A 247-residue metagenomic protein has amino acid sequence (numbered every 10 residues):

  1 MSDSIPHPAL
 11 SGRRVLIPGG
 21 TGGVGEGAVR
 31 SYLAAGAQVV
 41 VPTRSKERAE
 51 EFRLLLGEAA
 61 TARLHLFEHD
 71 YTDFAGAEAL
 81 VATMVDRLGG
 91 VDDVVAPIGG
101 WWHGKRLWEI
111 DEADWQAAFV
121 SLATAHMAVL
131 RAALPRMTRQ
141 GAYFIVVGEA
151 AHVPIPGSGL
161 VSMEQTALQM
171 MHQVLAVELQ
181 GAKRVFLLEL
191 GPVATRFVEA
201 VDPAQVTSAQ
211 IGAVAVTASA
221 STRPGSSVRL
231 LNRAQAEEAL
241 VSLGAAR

Functional and structural regions predicted by a protein language model:
M1-I17, V241-R247: Flexible N-terminal pre-Rossmann segment of NAD(P)-dependent oxidoreductases
T21-G22: Conserved glycine-rich cofactor-binding loop
G25-E26: N-terminal Rossmann-fold NAD(P) dinucleotide-binding loop
G36-E51: Conserved glycine-rich Rossmann-like NAD(P)H-binding loop of the short-chain dehydrogenase/reductase
L56-A75: Rossmann-fold cofactor-recognition segment
G99-Q116: Conserved mid-core segment of classical short-chain dehydrogenase/reductases
D114-A128, R139-V177, E189-A194: Catalytic loop of short-chain dehydrogenase/reductase
Q173, Q180-R247: C-terminal helical subdomain
